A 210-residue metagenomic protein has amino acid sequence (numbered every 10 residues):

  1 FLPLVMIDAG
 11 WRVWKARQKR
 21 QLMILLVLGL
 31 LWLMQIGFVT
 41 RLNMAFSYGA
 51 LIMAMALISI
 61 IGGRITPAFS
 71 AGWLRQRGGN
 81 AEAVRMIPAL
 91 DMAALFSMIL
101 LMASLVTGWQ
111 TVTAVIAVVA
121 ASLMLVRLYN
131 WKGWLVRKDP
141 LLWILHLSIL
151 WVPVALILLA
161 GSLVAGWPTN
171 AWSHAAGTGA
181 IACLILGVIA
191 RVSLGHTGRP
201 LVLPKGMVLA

Functional and structural regions predicted by a protein language model:
F1-A210: Hydrophobic alpha-helical transmembrane segments of multi-pass integral membrane proteins
